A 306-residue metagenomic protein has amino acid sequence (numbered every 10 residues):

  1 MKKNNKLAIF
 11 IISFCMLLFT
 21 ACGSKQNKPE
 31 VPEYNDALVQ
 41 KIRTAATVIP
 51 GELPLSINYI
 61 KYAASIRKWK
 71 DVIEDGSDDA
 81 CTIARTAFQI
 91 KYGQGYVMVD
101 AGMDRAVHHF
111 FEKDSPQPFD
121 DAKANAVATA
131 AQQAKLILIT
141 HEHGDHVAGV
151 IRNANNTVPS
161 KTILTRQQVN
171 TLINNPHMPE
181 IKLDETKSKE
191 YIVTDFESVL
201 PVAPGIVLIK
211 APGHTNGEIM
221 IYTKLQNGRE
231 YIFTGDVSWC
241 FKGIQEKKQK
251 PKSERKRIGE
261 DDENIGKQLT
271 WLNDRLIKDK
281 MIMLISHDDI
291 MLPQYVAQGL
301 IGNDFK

Functional and structural regions predicted by a protein language model:
M1-I11: Bacterial N-terminal signal peptides that target proteins for export
L18-A21: C-terminal motif of bacterial Sec signal peptides marking the signal peptidase cleavage site
G23-K25: Bacterial signal peptide processing site
K41-I49, A122-Q132, T157-K210, R257-K280: Metallo-beta-lactamase
I66-L136: Pre-active-site segment of Zn-dependent metallo-hydrolases
A101-M103, E142, H214-T215, G235-V237 (+1 more regions): Active-site metal-binding loops of divalent metal-dependent hydrolases
F119-D120, A124-N125, G228-K306: Cap/insert and terminal regions of metallo-dependent hydrolase folds
A134-D145: Metallo-beta-lactamase
